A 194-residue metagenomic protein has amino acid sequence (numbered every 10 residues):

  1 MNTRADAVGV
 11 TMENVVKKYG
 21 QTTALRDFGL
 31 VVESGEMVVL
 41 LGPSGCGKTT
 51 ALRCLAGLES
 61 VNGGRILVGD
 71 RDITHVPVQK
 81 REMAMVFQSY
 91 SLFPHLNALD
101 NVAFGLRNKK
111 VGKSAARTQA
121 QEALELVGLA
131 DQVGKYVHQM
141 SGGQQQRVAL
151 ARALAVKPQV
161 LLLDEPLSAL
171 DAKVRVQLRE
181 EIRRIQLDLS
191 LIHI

Functional and structural regions predicted by a protein language model:
N2-L178, R184-I185: ABC family nucleotide-binding domain
C46, I192-I194: Conserved small/polar residues in nucleotide/adenosyl-binding loops
